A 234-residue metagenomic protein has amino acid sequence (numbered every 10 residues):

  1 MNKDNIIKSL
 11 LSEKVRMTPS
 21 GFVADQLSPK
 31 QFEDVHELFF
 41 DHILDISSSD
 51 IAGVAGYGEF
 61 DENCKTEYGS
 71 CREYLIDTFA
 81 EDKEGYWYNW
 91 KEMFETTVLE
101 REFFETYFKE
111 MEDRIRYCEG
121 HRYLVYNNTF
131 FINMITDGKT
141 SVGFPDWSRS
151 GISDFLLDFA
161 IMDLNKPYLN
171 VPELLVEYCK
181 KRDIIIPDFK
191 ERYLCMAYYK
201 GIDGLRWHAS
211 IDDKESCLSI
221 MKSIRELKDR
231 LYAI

Functional and structural regions predicted by a protein language model:
M1-G69, E73: ATP-binding pocket architecture of kinase catalytic cores
M1-L10, G120-Y123, I135-V142, A233-I234: Conserved NTP-binding catalytic cores of kinases and kinase-like/nucleotidyltransferase enzymes across multiple kinase
L10, E59-R114: Active-site catalytic-loop/activation-segment of kinase and kinase-like phosphoryl-transfer enzymes
Q26, E112-E119: Short helix-to-loop capping/linker segments positioned immediately adjacent to catalytic or ligand/cofactor-binding
V35-L38, N128, F155, L194-A197 (+1 more regions): An acidic site on a long C-lobe helix of protein kinase domains
S49, R116-Y123: Protein kinase catalytic-loop region centered on the HRD/HxD motif
F103, I152, L164-I234: A conserved long alpha-helix in the C-terminal portion of kinase-like catalytic domains
R122-V125, F130-F131, I135-K190: Active-site Asp-x-Gly
